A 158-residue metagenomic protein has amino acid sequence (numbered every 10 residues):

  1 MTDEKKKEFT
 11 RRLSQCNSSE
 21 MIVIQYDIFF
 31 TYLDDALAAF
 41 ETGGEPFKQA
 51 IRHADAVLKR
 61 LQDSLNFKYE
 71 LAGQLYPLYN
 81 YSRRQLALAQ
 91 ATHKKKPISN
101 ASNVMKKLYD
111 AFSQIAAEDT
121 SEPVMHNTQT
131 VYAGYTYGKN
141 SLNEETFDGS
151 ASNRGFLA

Functional and structural regions predicted by a protein language model:
M1-N66: N-terminal leader/targeting segments and the first structural element of proteins
M1-R12, M105-A158: Short terminal interaction segments
F29, K68-Y81: Short, well-ordered alpha-helical segments that carry or flank key catalytic/ligand-binding motifs at enzyme/regulatory
F29-F30, A36-L37, R83, S102 (+1 more regions): Heptad-repeat amphipathic alpha-helical coiled-coil interaction surface used for oligomerization/assembly
K48-R52, G73-P77, I98-N103: Short, charged, amphipathic alpha-helical segments
L58-A72, Y109-E122: Short, charge-rich amphipathic alpha-helical segments embedded in non-transmembrane helical bundles/solenoids
Q62, R83-A87: Amphipathic alpha-helical segments within well-ordered protein domains
L86-S102: Amphipathic, charged alpha-helical scaffolds that flank and support histidine-based chemistry in signaling
